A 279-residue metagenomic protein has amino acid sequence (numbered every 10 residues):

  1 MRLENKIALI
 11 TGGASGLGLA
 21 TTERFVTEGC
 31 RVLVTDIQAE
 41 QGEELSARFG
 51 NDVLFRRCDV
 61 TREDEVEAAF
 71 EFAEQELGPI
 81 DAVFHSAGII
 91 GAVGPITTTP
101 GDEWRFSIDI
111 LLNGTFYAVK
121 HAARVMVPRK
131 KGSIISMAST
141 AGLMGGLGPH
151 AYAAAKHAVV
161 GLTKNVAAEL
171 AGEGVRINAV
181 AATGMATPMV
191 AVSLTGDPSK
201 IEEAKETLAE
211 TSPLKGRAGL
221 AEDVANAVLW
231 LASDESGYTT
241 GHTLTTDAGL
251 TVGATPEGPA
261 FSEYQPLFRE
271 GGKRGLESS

Functional and structural regions predicted by a protein language model:
L3-L33: Canonical Rossmann dinucleotide-binding motif of NAD(H)/NADP(H)-dependent dehydrogenases/reductases, specifically
E67, I90-R105, P128, G148-A151 (+2 more regions): Conserved mid-core segment of classical short-chain dehydrogenase/reductases
V93, T240-S279: Short C-terminal tail/terminal secondary-structure segment of NAD(P)H-dependent dehydrogenase/reductase domains
T97-F116, K131, I135, V159: Catalytic Tyr-X3-Lys loop
V119, A155, T163: Active-site helix of classical SDR
R124, A168-G172, G237: Alpha-helical segment proximal to the catalytic Tyr-Lys
S139: Residue(s) in the substrate-gating loop at a strand-loop-helix junction that position the organic substrate next
A179, T187, I201-E235, T239 (+2 more regions): C-terminal helical subdomain
